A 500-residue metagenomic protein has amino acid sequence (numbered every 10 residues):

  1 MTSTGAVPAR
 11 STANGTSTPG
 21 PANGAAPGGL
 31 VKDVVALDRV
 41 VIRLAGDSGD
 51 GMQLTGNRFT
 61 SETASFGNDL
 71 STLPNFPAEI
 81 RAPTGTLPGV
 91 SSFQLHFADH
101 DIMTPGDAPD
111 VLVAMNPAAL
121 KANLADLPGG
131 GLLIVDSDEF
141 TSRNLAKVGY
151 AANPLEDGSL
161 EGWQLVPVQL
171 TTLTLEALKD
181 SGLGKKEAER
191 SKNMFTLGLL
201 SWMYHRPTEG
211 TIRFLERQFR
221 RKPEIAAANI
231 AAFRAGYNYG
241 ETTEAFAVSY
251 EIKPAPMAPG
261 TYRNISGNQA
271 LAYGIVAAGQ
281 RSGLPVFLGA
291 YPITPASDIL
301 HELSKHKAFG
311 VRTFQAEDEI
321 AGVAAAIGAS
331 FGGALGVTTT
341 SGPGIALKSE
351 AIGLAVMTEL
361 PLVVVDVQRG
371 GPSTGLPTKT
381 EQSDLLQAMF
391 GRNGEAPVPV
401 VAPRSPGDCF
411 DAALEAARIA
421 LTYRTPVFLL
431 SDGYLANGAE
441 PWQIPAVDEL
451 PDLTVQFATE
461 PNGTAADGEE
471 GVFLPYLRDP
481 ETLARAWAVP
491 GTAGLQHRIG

Functional and structural regions predicted by a protein language model:
T2-S282: Active-site cofactor/cluster-binding pocket
L30-V31, L44, Q53-L54, P254-I327 (+3 more regions): Non-catalytic terminal/interface segments that mediate subunit docking, oligomerization, and allosteric communication
R39-P128, Y273, T294-F390, P399-L421: Thiamine diphosphate
F76-P77, L215, A232, K253-M257 (+4 more regions): A glycine-rich phosphate-binding loop feature that marks nucleotide/adenosyl-phosphate handling sites
R143-G149, A177, S349, P372-T378 (+1 more regions): Glycine-rich, charge-decorated loop segments at or immediately adjacent to ligand/cofactor-binding or catalytic sites
N144-L160, E381-M389, A446-T464: Acidic, Ser/Thr-rich peripheral helices and adjacent loops at domain boundaries
K186-N193, L197-H205, G407-F410, R418-D432: Conserved anion/nucleotide-ligand pocket segment
M257, I265-G274, S282, A412-G500: Flexible, low-complexity linker and terminal segments
